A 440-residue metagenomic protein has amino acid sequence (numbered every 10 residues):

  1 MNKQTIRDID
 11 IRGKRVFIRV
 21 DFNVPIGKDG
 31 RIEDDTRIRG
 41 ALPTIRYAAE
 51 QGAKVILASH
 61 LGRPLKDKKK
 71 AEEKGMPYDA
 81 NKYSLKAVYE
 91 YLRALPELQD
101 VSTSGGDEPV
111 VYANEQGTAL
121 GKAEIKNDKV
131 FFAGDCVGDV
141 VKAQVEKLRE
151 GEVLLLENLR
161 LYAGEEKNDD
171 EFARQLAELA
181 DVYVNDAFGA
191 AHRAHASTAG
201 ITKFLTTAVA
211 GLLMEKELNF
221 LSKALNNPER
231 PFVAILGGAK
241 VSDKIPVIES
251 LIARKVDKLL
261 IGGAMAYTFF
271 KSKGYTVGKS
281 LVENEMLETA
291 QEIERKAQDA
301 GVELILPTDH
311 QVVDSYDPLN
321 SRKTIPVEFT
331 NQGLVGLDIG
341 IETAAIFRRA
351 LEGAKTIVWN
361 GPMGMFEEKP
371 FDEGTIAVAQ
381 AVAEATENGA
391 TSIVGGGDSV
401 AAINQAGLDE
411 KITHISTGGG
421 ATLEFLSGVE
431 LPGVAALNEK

Functional and structural regions predicted by a protein language model:
M1-K440: Active-site loop-to-helix "anion-binding N-cap" substructures in soluble metabolic enzymes
